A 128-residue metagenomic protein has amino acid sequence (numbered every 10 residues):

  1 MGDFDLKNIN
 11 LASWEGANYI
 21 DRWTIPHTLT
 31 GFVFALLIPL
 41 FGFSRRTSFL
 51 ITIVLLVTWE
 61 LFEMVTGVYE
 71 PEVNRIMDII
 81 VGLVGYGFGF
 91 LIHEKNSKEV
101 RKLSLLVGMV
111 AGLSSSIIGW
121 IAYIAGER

Functional and structural regions predicted by a protein language model:
M1-I76, V84-R128: Bulky hydrophobic segments
I80: Catalytic-core signature of thiol
